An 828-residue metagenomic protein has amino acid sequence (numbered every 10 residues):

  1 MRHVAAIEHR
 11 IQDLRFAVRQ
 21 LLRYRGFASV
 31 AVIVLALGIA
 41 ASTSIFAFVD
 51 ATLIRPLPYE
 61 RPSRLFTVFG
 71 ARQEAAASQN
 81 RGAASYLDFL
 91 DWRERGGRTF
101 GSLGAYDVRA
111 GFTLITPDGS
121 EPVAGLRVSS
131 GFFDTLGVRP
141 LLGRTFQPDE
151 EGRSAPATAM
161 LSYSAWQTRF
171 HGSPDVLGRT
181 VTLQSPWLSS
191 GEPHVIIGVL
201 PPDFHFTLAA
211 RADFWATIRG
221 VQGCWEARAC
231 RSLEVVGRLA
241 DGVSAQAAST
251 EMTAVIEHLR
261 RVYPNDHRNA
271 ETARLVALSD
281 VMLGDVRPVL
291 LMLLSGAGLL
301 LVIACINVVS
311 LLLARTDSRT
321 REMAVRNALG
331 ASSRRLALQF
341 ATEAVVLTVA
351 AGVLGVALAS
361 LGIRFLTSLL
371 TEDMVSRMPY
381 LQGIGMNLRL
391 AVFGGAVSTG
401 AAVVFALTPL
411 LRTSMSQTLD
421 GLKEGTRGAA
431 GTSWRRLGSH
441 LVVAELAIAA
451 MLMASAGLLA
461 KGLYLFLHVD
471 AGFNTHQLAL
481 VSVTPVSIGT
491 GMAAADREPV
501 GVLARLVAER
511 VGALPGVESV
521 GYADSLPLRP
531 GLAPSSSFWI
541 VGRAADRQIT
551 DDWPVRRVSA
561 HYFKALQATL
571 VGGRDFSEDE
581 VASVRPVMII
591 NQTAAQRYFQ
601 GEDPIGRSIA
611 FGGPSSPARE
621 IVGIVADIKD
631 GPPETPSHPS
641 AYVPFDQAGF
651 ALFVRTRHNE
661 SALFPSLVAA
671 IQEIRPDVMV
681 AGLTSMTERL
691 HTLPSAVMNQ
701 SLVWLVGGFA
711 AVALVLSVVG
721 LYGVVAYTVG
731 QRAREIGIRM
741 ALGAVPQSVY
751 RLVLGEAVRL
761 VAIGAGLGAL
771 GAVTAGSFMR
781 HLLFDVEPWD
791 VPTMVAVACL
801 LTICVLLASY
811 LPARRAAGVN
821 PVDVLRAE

Functional and structural regions predicted by a protein language model:
M1-S29, L278-M282, L311-L338, T342 (+4 more regions): Alpha-helical transmembrane segments of integral membrane proteins
R25-T52, P56, I303-I306, T348-V353 (+4 more regions): Short, strongly hydrophobic transmembrane alpha-helices
I45-A47, V309, V345-G421, L458-K461 (+1 more regions): Small-residue-rich transmembrane alpha-helices
I45-A71, G96-F100, R139, L208-R211 (+8 more regions): Membrane-proximal juxtamembrane linkers immediately C-terminal to transmembrane helices
V49-L65, Q73-E74, G191, R211-G223 (+10 more regions): Short juxtamembrane loops and helix-capping segments at transmembrane helix boundaries of multi-pass membrane proteins
I54-A110, C230-V236, F466, D470-S536: Membrane-proximal extracellular/periplasmic loop immediately following the first transmembrane helix
R109-G111, A124-P148, A157-L291, R364-L369 (+4 more regions): Mid-to-C-terminal secondary-structure elements that act as membrane-proximal/extracytoplasmic interface segments
A304-T348, T426, V719-V761, A765 (+2 more regions): Interfacial "coupling" helices/loops that link adjacent transmembrane helices in transporter permeases
